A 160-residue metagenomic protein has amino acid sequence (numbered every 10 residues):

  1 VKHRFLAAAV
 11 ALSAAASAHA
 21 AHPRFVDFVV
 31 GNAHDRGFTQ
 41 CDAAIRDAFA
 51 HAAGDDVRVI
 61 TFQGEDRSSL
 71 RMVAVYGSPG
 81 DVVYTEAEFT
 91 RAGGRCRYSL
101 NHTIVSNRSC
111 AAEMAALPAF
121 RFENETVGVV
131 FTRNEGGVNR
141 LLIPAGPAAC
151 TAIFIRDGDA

Functional and structural regions predicted by a protein language model:
V1-L6: Bacterial N-terminal signal peptides that target proteins for export
A15-A18: N-terminal signal peptide c-region/cleavage motif recognized by signal peptidases
A21-T90: N-terminal secretory signal peptides
P23-A50, E123, G128-V138, P144-A160: Non-cytosolic coordination micro-motifs
G64-N101, V138-A160: Amphipathic N-proximal alpha-helical interface segments
D81-G128: Long, charged/polar, surface-exposed segments that mediate recognition or autoinhibition
